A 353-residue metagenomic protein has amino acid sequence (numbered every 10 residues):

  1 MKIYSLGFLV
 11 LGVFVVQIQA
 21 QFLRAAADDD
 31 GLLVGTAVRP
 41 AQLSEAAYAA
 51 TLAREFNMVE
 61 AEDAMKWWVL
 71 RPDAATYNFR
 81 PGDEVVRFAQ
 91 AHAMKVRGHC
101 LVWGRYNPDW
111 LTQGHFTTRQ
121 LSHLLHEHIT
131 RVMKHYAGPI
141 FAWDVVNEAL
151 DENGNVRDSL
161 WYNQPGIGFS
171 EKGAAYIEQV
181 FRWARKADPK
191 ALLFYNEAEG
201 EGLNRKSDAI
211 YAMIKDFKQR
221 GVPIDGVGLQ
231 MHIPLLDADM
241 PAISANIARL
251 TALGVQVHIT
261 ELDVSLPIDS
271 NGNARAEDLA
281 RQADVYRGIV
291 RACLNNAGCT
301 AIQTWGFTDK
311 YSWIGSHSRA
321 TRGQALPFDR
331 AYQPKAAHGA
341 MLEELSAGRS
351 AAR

Functional and structural regions predicted by a protein language model:
M1-S5: Positively charged n-region of N-terminal signal peptides that target proteins for export
L6-Q17: Bacterial N-terminal signal peptides
Q21-M58, E62: Boundary/entry segment of secreted carbohydrate-active catalytic domains
L23-R24, R54, M58-P72, P81-G200 (+1 more regions): Substrate-binding cleft and catalytic face of glycoside hydrolase catalytic domains, especially the flexible beta-alpha
A27-L32, R39, S44-A46, L160-N273: Noncatalytic carbohydrate-binding groove/subsite architecture in carbohydrate-active enzymes
V34-V38, N57-A61, V96-C100, F141-V145 (+4 more regions): Hydrophobic faces of well-ordered beta-strands that scaffold small-molecule active sites in alpha/beta enzyme cores
P40-E55, H123-V132, R205-F217, V285-V290: Short, acidic/polar
R71, R131, H135, D144-E171 (+3 more regions): Aromatic-rich peripheral "rim/lid" segments of glycoside hydrolase catalytic domains that contact and position glycan
